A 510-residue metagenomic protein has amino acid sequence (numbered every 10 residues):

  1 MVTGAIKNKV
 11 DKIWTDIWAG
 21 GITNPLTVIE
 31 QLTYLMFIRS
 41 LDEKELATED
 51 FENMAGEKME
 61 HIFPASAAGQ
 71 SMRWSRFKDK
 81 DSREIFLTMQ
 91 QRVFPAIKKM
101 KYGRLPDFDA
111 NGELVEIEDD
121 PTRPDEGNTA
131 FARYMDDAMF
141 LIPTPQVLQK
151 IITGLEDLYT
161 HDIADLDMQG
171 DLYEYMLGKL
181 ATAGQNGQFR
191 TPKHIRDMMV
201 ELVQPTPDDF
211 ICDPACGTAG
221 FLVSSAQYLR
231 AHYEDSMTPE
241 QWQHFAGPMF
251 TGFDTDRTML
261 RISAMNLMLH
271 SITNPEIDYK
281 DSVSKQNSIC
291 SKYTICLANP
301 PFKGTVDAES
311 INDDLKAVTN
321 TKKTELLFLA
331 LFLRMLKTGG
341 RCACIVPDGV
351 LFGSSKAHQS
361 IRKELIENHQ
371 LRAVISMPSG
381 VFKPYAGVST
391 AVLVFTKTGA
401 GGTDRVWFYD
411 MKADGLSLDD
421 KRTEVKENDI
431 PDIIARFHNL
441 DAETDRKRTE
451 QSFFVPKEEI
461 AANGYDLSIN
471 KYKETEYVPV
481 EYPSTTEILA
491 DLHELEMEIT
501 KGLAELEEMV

Functional and structural regions predicted by a protein language model:
M1-L202, T206-P207, P275-N287, S376-G380 (+2 more regions): Non-catalytic, mostly N-terminal accessory regions of nucleic-acid modification and defense proteins
T23, D307-K323, D348-A357, P378-Y385 (+3 more regions): Short, contiguous acidic/charged loop-to-helix segments that flank catalytic cores in large enzymes
V28, T255-I262, K322-F395: Conserved Class I SAM-dependent methyltransferase catalytic core
R39-E45, L180, A219, L229 (+4 more regions): A generic secondary-structure signal for well-formed alpha-helical elements
Q188-A298, K303-D307, D314, K322 (+3 more regions): Conserved S-adenosyl-L-methionine
A246, K292, C296, V388-S389 (+3 more regions): A generic structural signal for well-ordered coil/turn residues at beta-strand boundaries that shape enzyme active-site
M268, P301, K337, R341 (+9 more regions): Hydrophobic alpha-helix feature that most strongly marks membrane-spanning transmembrane helices and their immediate
Q370-L371, K383-I433: C-terminal, active-site-flanking charged/polar segments
